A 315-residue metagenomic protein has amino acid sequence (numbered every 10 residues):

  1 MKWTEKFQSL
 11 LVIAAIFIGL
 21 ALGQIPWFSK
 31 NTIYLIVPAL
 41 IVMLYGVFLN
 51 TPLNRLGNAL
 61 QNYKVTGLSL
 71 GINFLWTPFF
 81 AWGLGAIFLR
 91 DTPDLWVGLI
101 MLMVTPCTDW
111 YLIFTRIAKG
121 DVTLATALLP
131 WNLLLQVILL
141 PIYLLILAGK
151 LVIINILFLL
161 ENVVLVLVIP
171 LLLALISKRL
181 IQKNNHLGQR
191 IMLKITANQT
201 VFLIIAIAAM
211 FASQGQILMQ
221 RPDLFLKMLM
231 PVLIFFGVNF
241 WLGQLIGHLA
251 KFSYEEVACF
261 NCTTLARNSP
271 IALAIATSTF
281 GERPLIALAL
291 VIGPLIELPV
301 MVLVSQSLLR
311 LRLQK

Functional and structural regions predicted by a protein language model:
M1-K315: Alpha-helical transmembrane segments of multi-pass small-molecule/ion transporters
